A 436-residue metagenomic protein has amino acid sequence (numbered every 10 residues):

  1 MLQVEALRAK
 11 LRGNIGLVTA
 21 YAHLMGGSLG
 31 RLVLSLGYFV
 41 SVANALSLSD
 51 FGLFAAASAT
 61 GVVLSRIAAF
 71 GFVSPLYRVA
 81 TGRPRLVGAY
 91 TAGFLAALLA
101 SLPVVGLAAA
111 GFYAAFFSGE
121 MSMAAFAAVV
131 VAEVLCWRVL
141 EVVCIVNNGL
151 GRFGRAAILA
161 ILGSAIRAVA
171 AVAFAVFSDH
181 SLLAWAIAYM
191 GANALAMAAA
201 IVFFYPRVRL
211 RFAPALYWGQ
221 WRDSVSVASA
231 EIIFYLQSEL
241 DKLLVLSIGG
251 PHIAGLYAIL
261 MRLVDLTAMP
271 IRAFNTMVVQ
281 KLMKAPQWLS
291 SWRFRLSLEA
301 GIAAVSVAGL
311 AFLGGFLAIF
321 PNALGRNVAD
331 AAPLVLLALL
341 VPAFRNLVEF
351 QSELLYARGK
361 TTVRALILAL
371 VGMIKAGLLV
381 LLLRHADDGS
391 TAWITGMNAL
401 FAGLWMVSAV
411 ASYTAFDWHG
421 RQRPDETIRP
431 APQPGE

Functional and structural regions predicted by a protein language model:
L2-L17, A128, G154-A157, S178 (+5 more regions): Interhelical loop/hinge segments that connect adjacent transmembrane helices in multipass membrane
I15-F70, V225-H252, A376, V380 (+3 more regions): Signature of the first transmembrane helix
L17, Y113-V130, G314-A343: Interfacial segments at transmembrane-helix termini and the short loops linking adjacent helices
T19-L32, A57, V62-Y113, M121 (+3 more regions): Membrane-water interface segments that mark the loop-to-transmembrane alpha-helix transition
T19-S35, F39, A156, A160-R167 (+5 more regions): Transmembrane helical elements of multi-pass membrane transporters/channels
A68-P84, L260, V264-W288, Y356-A357: Helix-loop junctions and terminal segments of transmembrane helices in multi-pass membrane transport/translocation
R78-G82, C136-I158, M283-K284, L340-L370: Membrane-interface junctions at transmembrane-helix termini in multi-pass inner-membrane proteins
A124-V129, A157-P206, V371-I374, D388-F416: Hydrophobic alpha-helical transmembrane segments
